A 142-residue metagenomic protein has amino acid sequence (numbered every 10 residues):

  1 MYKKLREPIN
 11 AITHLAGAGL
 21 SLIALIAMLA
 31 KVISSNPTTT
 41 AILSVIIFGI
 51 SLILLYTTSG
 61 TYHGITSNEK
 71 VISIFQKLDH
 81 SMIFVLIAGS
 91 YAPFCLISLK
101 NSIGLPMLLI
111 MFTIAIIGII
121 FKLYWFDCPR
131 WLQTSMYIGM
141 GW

Functional and structural regions predicted by a protein language model:
M1-W142: Multi-pass alpha-helical transmembrane bundles in non-GPCR membrane proteins that perform intramembrane catalysis
